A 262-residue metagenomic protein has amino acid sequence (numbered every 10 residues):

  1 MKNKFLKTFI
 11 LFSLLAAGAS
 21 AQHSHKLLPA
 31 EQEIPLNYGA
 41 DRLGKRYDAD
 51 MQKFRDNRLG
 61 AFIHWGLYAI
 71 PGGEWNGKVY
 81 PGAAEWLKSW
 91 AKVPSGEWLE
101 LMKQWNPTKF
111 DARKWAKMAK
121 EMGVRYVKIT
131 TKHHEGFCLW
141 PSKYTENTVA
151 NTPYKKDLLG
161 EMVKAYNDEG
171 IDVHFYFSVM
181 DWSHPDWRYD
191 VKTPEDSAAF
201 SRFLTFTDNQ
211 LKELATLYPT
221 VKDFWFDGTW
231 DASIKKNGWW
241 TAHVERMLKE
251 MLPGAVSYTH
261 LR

Functional and structural regions predicted by a protein language model:
M1-S24: Bacterial Sec-dependent N-terminal signal peptides
S24-H134: N-terminal structural segment of carbohydrate-active enzymes
I34-G39, G96-D111, P141-K156, T193-L204 (+1 more regions): The substrate-binding groove and active-site-proximal loops of carbohydrate-active enzymes, especially glycoside
D56-G60, M122-V127, E169-H174, P219-D223 (+1 more regions): Loop/turn elements at helix/coil->beta-strand transitions in domains of secreted/extracellular proteins
I70, M122-P153, Y218-P219, D223-F226 (+2 more regions): Aromatic-lined carbohydrate-binding/catalytic grooves of carbohydrate-active enzymes
R125, T131-D186: Acidic/aromatic-lined carbohydrate-recognition and catalytic surfaces of CAZymes acting on diverse glycans
V179-Y218: Active-site-adjacent "subsite" loops/lids of carbohydrate-active enzymes
T259-H260: Conserved small/polar residues in nucleotide/adenosyl-binding loops
